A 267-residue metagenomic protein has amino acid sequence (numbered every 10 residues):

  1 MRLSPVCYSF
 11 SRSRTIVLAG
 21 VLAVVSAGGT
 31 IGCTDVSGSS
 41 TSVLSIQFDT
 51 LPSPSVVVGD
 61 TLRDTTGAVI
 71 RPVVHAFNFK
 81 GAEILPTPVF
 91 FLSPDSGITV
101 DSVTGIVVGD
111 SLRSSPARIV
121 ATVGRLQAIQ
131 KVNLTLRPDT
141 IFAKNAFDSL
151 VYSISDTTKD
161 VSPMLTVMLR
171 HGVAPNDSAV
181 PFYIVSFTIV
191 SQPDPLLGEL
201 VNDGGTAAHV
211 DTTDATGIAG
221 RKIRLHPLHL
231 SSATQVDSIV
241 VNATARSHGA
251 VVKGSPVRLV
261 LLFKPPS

Functional and structural regions predicted by a protein language model:
R2-G20: Bacterial N-terminal signal peptides that target proteins for export
G28-G32: C-terminal motif of bacterial Sec signal peptides marking the signal peptidase cleavage site
T34-F79, S102, G124-V180, Q192-G205 (+2 more regions): Short S/T/G/P-enriched beta-strand
L44-F48, F90-F91, V107, F187: An extracellular/luminal cadherin ectodomain-centered signature
S55-D60, L92-V108, V190-R221: Low-complexity "stalk/linker" and mucin-like segments enriched in Ser/Thr/Pro/Ala/Gly
A82-S96, Y183-Q192: Change to "...patches in solvent-exposed regions of secreted, membrane-anchored, or virion-exposed structural
V108-S114, H226-S232: Short, surface-exposed loop/turn segments at beta-strand-coil junctions that are enriched for proline with nearby
S115-T122: Append "Rare intracellular matches occur via the same short Y/T/C beta-strand/loop motifs
